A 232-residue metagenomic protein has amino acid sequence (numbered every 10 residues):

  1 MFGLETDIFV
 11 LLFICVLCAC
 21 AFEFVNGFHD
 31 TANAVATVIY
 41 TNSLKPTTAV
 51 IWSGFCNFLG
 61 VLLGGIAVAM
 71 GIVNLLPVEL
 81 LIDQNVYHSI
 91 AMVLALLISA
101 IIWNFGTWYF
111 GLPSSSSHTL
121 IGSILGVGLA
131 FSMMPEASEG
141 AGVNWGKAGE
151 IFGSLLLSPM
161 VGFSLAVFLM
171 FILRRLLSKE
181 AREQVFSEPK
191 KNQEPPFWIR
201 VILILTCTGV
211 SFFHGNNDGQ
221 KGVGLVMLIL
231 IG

Functional and structural regions predicted by a protein language model:
M1-G232: Multi-pass alpha-helical transmembrane bundle typical of ion/small-solute transporters and intramembrane aspartyl
